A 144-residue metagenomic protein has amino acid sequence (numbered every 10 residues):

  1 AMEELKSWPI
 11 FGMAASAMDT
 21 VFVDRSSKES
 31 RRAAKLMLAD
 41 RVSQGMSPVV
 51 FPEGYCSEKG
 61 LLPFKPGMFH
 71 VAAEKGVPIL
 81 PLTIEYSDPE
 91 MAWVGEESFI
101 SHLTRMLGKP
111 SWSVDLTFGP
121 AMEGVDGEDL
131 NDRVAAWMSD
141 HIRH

Functional and structural regions predicted by a protein language model:
A1-K28: Catalytic core of membrane glycerolipid acyltransferases/transacylases, capturing the structured, soluble-facing
E3, E53, I84-S87: Cofactor-binding loop segments of dinucleotide-utilizing enzymes, especially the Rossmann-like FAD- and NAD(P)+-binding
I10-G12, S43-S47, E58-D129: A cross-family acyltransferase "interaction/gating" segment
K28-R31, L61: A conditional alpha-helix N-cap/helix-loop micro-motif detector
S30-L38, M68: Anionic-ligand binding region
W137-H144: C-terminal alpha-helix
